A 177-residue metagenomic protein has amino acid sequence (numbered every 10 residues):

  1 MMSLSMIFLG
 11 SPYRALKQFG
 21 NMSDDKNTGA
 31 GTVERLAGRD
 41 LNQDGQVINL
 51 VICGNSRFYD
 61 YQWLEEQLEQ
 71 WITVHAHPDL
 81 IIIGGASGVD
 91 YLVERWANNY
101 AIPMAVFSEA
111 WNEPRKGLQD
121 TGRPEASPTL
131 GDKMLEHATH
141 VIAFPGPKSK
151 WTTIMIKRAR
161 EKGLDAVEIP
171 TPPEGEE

Functional and structural regions predicted by a protein language model:
S3-S5: Low-acidity, Ser/Thr- and Arg-rich intrinsically disordered low-complexity segments
F19, L50-V51: A generic short-segment signal for beta-strand/edge and adjacent turn/coil regions
S23-N49, S56-E177: Acidic/glycine-enriched connector segments
